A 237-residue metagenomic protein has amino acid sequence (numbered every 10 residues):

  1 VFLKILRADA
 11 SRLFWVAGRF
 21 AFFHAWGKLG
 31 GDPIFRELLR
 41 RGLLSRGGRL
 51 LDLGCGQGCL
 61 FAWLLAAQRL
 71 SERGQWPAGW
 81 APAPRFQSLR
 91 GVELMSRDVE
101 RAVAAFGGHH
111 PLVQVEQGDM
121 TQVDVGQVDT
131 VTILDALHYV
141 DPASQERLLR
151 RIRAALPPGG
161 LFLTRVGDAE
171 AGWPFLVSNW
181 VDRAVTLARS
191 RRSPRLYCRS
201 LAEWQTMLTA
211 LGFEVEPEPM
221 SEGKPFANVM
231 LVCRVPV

Functional and structural regions predicted by a protein language model:
V1-R41, R46, Q57-D124, L163-V237: Class I (Rossmann-like) S-adenosyl-L-methionine-dependent methyltransferase catalytic domain, capturing the SAM-binding
G48, D129: Conserved acidic residues
R49, G160-L161: Short glycine-centered segments of the SAM/dcSAM-binding site in methyltransferase folds
L53: Conserved beta-strand/loop positions that form the S-adenosyl-L-methionine
T132: A conserved beta-strand element that flanks and buttresses the S-adenosyl-L-methionine
D135-A136: Short catalytic micro-motifs in class I SAM-dependent methyltransferases
D141-P142: Helix-capping/helix-break motifs at membrane-protein junctions, especially on the cytosolic side just before or after
E146-P158: A short glycine-rich, Lys/Arg-flanked "PGG" loop and its adjoining helix->strand segment in the class I
